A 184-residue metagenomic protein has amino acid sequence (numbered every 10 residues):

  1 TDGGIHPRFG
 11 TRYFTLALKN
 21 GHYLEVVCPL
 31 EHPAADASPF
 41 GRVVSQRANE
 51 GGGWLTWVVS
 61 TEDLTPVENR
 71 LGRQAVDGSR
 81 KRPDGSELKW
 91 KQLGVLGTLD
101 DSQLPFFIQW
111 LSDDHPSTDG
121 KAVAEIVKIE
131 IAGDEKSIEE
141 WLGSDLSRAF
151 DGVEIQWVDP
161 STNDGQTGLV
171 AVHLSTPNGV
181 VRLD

Functional and structural regions predicted by a protein language model:
T1, E135-D151: Extended intrinsically disordered, low-complexity coil regions enriched in Ser, Thr, Gly, Ala and often Pro
T1-P7: Conserved catalytic-core motifs of GNAT/GCN5-like acyltransferases
G4, R12-A17, H22-C28, T56-V58 (+2 more regions): Vicinal oxygen chelate
R8, A34, D113: Surface-exposed, flexible loop/turn segments at secondary-structure boundaries
F9-G10, G53: Short, basic and Ser/Thr-rich N-terminal targeting/leader segments
A17-W57: Active-site-adjacent scaffolding segments
G41, S45, T65-E68, E139: Generic detector of well-ordered alpha-helical segments enriched in charged/polar residues, highlighting helical
A48-G51, I126-E135: Short, cationic low-complexity segments
